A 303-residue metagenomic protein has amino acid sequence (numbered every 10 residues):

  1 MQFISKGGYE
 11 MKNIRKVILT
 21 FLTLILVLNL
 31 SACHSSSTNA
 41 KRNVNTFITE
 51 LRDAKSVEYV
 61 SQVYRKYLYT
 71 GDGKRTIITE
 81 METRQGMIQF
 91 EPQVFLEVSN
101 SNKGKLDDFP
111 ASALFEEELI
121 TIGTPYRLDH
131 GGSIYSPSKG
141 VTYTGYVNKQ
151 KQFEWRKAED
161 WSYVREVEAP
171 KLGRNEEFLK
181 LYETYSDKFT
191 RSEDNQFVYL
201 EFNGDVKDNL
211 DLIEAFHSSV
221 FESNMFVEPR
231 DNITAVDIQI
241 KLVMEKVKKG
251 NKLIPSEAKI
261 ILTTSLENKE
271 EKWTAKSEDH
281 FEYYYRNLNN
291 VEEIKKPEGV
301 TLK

Functional and structural regions predicted by a protein language model:
M1-E10: Short, Lys/Arg-enriched N-terminal segments with co-localized hydrophobic residues within the first ~10-30 amino acids
K12-R15, N29-Q93, N290-K303: N-terminal leader/targeting segments and the immediate start of mature chains
F21-N29: Bacterial N-terminal signal peptides
T46-T49, T83-V98, Q239-K249, E282-N289: Extended lipid/amphipathic-ligand handling interfaces
K74-I88, M225-K241, W273-E282: Amphipathic hydrophobic-ligand
M87-K171: An acidic-aromatic
A169, R174-Y185, T190-Q239, V243: Short helix-loop boundary/capping segments
S256-K303: Non-transmembrane domains of secretory- and envelope-associated proteins
